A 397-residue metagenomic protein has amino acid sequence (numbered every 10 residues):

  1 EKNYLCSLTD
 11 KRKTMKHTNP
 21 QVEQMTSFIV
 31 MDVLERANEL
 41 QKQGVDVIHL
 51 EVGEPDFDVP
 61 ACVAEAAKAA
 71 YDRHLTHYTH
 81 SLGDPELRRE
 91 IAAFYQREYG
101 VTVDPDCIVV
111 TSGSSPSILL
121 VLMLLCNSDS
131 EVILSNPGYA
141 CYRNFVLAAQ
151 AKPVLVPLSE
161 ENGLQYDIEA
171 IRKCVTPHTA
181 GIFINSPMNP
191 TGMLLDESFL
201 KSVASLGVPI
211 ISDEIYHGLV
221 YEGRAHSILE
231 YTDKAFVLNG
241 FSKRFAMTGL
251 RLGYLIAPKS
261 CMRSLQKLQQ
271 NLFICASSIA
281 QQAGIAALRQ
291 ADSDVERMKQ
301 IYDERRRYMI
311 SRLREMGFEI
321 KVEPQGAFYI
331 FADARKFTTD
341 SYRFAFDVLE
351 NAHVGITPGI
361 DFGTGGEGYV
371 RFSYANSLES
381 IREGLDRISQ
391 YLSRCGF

Functional and structural regions predicted by a protein language model:
Y4-T14, Q24, F28-D46, E54-A70 (+2 more regions): PLP-dependent class I/II
K16-N19: Extreme N-terminal starter segment of soluble prokaryotic enzymes
H77-Y78, Y216: Intrinsically disordered, tyrosine-centered linear signaling motifs in cytosolic regions
Y78-T111: Conserved N-terminal alpha-helix of the aminotransferase class I/II PLP-enzyme fold
